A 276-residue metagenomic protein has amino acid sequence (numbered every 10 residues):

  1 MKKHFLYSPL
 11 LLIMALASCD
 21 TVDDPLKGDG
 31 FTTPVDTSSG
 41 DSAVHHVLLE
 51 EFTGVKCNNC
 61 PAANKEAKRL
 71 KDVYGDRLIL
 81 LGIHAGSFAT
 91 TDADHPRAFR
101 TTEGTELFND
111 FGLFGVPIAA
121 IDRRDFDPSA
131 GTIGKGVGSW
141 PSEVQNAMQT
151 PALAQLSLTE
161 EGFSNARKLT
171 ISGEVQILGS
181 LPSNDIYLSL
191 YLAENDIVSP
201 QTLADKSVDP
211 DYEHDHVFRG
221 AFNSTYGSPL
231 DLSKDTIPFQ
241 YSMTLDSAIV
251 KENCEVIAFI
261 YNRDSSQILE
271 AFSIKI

Functional and structural regions predicted by a protein language model:
M1-P9, M14-L48: Bacterial Sec-dependent N-terminal signal peptides
V22-D29, N58-N64, A204-D205: Short N-terminal helix-initiation segments at or just after the protein's N-terminus
F31-D36, P61-A62, H95-A98, A120: Membrane engagement elements in two modes
T33-S38, E66-K71, L107, P141-A147: Intrinsically disordered, low-complexity boundary segments flanking structured domains
T37-G86: Local sequence-structure signature of Cys/Sec-based thiol-disulfide redox active-site neighborhoods
G82-I276: Short, conserved sequence motifs used for protein processing/export or organelle targeting and for catalysis
